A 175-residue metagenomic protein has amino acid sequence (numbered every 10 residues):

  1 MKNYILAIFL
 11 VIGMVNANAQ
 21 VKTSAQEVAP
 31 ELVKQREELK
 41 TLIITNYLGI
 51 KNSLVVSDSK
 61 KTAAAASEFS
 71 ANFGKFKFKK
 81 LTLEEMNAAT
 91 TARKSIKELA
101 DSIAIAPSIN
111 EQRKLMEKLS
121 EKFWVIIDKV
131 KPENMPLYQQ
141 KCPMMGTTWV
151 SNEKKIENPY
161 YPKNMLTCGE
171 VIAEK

Functional and structural regions predicted by a protein language model:
M1-A25: Bacterial Sec-dependent N-terminal signal peptides
A25-K175: Mature extracytoplasmic or organellar-lumen-exposed domains after removal of signal/transit peptides
